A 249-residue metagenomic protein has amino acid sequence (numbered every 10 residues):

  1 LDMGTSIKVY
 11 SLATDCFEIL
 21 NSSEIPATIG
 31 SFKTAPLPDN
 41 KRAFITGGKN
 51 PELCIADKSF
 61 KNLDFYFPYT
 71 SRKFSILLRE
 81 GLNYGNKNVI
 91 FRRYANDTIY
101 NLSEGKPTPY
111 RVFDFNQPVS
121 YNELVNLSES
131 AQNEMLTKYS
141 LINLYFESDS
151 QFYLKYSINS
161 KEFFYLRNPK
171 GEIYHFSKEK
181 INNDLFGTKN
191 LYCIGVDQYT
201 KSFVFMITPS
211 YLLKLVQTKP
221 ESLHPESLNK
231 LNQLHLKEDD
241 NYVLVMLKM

Functional and structural regions predicted by a protein language model:
L1-M3, I7-V9, G30-G48, E52-C54 (+4 more regions): Short beta-strand elements that form the blades of beta-propeller/WD-repeat-like and other beta-sheet-rich scaffold
S11-D15, A56-K61, L102-K106, R167-G171: Short loop/turn segments that connect beta-strands within beta-propeller blades
A13-S22, I29: Membrane-interface helix-loop-helix junctions at boundaries between adjacent transmembrane segments
A13-T14, T34-L37, T70-K73, L77-L82: N-terminal regulatory/sensing modules of transcriptional regulators
F17-L20, K61-P68: Blade-edge beta-strand/turn elements of extracellular beta-propeller and related beta-sheet repeat scaffolds
R72, P109-T137, P169-T200, L212-K214: Conserved blade-ending motifs and adjacent loop-strand segments that build the rim/top face of beta-propeller domains
A95, Y100-Q117: Central/C-terminal regulatory/activation regions of fungal transcription factors
P109-S128, T218-M249: Predominantly five- to eight-bladed beta-propeller fold
